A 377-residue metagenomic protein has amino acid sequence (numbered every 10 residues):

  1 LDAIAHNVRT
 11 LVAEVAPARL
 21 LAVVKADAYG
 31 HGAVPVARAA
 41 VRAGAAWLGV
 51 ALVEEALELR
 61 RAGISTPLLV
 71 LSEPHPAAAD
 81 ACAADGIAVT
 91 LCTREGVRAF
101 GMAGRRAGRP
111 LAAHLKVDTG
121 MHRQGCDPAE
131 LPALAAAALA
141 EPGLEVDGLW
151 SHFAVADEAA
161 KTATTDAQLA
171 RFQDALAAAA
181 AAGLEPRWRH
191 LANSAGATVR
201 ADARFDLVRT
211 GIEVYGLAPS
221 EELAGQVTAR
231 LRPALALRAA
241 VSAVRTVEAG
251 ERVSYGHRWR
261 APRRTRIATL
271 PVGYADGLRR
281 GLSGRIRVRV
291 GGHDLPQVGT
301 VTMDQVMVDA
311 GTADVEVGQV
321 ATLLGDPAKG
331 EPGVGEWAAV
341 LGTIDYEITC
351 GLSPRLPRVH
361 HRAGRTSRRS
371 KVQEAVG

Functional and structural regions predicted by a protein language model:
L1-H6, A16-H190, A203-R204: Active-site-proximal beta-alpha core segment in soluble small-molecule metabolic enzymes
L1-R9, A13, E55, P74-P76 (+3 more regions): Active-site anion/phosphate-binding pocket segments in diverse small-molecule metabolic enzymes
